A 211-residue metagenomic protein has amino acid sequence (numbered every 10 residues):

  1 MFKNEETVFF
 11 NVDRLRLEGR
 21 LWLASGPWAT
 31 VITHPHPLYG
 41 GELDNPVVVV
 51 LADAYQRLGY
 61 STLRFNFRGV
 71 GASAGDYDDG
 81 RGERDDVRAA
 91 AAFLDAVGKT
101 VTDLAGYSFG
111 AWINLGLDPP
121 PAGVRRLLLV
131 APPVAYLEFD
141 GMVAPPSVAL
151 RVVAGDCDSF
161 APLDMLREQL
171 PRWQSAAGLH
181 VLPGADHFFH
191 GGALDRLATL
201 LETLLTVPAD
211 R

Functional and structural regions predicted by a protein language model:
M1-F9: A domain-start/cap signature at the N-terminus of enzymes
F10-V12, R16-K99: Serine-hydrolase catalytic machinery in alpha/beta-hydrolase-like enzymes
G75, A185-A198: Catalytic histidine-centered segment of alpha/beta-hydrolase-like enzymes
D85-V148: Primarily recognizes the serine-hydrolase "nucleophile elbow" in alpha/beta-hydrolase and SGNH/GDSL folds
A135-Y136, D156-A161, H187-F188: Acidic catalytic loop of the alpha/beta-hydrolase fold
P146-S147, R151-A154, D158: Short beta-strand/loop motif that positions the catalytic acidic residue of the alpha/beta-hydrolase fold
A161-P171, L194: Short alpha-helix in the alpha/beta-hydrolase fold that links the catalytic acid
R172-F188: Catalytic histidine neighborhood in serine/cysteine hydrolases with alpha/beta-hydrolase-type architecture
